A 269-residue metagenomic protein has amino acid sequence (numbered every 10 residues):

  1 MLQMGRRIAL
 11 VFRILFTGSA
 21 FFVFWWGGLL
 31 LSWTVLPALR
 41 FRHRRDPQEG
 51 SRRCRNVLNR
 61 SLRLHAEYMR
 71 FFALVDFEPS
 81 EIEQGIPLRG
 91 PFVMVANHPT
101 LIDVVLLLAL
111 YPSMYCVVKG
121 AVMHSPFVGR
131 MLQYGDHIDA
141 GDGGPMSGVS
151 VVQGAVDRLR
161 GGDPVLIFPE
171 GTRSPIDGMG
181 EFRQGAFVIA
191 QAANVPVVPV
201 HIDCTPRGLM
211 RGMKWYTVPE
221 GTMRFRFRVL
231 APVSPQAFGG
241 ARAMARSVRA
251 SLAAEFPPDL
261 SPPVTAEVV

Functional and structural regions predicted by a protein language model:
M1-I8, S61, H65-F71, F77-S80 (+5 more regions): Soluble, non-transmembrane catalytic domains of enzymes that act on hydrophobic metabolites at membranes
Q3-E78, R130-M131: A transmembrane-helix-recognition feature enriched in membrane-embedded lipid enzymes and envelope glyco-/phospholipid
L36-R60, L88, F92-P145: Catalytic core of membrane glycerolipid acyltransferases/transacylases, capturing the structured, soluble-facing
L64-D103, H201: Acidic, Ser/Thr-rich low-complexity segments on the non-lumenal side of membrane proteins
P91-V93, P164-F168: Residue-level preference for the first positions of well-ordered beta-strands
V117, M123, A140, G148 (+3 more regions): Soluble extracytoplasmic domains of inner/organellar membrane proteins
F127-R130, D163-P164, I176-A243: A cross-family acyltransferase "interaction/gating" segment
